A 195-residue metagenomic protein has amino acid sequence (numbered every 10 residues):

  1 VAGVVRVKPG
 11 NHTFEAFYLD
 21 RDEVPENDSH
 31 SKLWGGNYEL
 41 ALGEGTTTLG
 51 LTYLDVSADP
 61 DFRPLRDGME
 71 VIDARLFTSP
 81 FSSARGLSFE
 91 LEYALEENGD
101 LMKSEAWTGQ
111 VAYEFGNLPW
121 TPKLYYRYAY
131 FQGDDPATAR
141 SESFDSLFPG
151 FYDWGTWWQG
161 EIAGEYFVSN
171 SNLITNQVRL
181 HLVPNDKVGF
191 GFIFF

Functional and structural regions predicted by a protein language model:
A2-S141, V178, V183-D186: Signature for the C-terminal beta-barrel architecture of outer-membrane proteins
F131-F195: C-terminal structural cap/anchor segments
